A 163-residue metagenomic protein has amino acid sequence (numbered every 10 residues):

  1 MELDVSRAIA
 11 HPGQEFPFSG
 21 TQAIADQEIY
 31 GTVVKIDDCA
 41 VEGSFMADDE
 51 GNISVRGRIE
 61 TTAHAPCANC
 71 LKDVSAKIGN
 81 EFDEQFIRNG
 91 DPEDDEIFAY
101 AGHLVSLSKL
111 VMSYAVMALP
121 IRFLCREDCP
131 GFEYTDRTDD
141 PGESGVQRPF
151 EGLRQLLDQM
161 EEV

Functional and structural regions predicted by a protein language model:
M1-E15, D38, S75, G79-F82 (+1 more regions): Charge-rich, low-complexity linker and terminal segments
M1-H64: A positional/architectural concept
A47, E60-T62, L71-E81: Mature extracytoplasmic or otherwise solvent-exposed domains
P66-N69, D128: The −1 position to Zn-ligating cysteines in a subset of zinc-ribbon hairpins
